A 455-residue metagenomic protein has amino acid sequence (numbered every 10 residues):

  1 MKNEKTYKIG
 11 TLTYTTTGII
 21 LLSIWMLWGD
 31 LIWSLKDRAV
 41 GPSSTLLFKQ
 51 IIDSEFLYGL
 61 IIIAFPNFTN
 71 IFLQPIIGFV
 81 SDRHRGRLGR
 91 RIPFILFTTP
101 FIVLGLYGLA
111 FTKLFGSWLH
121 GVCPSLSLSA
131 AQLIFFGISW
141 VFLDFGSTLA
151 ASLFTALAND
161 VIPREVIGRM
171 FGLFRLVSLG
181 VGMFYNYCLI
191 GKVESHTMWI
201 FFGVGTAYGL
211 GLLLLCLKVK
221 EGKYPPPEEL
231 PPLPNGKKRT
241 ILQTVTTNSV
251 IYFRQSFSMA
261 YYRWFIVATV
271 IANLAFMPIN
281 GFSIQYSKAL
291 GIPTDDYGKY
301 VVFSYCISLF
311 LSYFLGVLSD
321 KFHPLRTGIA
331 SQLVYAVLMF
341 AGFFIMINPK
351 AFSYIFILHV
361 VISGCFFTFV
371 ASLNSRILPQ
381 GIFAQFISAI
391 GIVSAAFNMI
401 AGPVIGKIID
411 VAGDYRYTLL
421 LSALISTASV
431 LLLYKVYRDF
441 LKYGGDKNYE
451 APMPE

Functional and structural regions predicted by a protein language model:
K2-G18, P226-F265, P452-E455: Juxtamembrane intracellular "pre-TM" segments in multi-pass secondary transporters
N3-T69, Y261-A268, A272-L290, Y297: Helix-loop boundary and gating motifs at the non-cytosolic
T69-I71, G168-I190, G391-G402: Glycine-rich segments within core transmembrane alpha-helices of 12-TM secondary carriers
F72-R87, L311-P324, I409-D410: Helix-to-loop junctions at the C-terminal end of transmembrane segments in multipass secondary transporters
R90-I92, G191-T206, K407-S426: A membrane-interface helix-boundary motif in multi-pass transporters
R91-Y107, R326-A341: Structural signature of the two symmetry-related core transmembrane helices
L149-I162, C365-P379: Intracellular juxtamembrane helix-capping segments at the cytosolic ends of symmetry-related transmembrane helices
L325-F367: C-terminal transmembrane helical hairpin of 12-TM major facilitator-type secondary transporters
